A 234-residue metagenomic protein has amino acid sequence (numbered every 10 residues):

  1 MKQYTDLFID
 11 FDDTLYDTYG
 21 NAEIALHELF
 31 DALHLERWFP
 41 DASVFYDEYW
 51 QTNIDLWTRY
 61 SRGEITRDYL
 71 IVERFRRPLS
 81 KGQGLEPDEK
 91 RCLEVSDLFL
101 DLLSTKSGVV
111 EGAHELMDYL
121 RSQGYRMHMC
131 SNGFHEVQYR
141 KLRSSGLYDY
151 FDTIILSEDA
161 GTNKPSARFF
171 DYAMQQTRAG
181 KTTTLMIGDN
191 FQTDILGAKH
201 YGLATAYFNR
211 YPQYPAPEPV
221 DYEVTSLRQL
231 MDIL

Functional and structural regions predicted by a protein language model:
M1-I9, T14-Q51: Active-site neighborhood of HAD-like aspartate-dependent phosphohydrolases
M1-L7, G20, D118-R121, C130 (+1 more regions): Asp-based, Mg2+/Mn2+-dependent phosphohydrolase catalytic module
F8, D68-V72, P87-M129: Short, acidic loop-to-helix structural element flanking the phosphoryl-transfer center in phosphate-processing enzymes
Y19-E23, F39-A42, E64-D68, L85-C92 (+1 more regions): Alpha-helix N-cap/helix-initiation sites
A22-F30, Y49-N53, F75, S96-L100 (+1 more regions): Hydrophobic alpha-helical core bundles mediating ligand binding, dimerization, or RNAP-core interactions
I24-E28, E48, R74-R77, E115 (+4 more regions): Alpha-helical elements of Rossmann-like donor-binding domains used by nucleotide-donor carbohydrate transfer enzymes
H34-Y46, K81-S96, Y150: Short, surface-exposed acidic
Q51-L98: A metal-dependent, Asp-based hydrolase signature
